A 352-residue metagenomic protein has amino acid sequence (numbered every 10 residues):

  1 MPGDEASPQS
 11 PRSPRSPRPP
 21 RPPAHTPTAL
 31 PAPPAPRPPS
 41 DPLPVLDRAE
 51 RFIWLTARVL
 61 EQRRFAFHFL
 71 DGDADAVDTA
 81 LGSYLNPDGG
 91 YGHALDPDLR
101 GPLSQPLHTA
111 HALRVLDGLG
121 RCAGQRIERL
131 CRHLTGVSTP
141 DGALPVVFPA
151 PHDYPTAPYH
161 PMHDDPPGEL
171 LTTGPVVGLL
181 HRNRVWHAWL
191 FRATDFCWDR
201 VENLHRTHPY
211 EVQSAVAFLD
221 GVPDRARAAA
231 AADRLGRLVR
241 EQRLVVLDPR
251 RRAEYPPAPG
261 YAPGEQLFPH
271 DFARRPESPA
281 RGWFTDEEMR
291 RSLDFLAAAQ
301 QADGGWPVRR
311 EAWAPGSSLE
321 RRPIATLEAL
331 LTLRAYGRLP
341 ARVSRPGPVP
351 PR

Functional and structural regions predicted by a protein language model:
M1-P8, R15-R21, H25-R352: Preference for long, amphipathic alpha-helical scaffolds in soluble/luminal domains and all-alpha bundles
